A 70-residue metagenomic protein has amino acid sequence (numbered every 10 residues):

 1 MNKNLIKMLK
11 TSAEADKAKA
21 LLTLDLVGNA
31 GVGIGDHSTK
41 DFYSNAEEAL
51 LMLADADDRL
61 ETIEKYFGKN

Functional and structural regions predicted by a protein language model:
M1-N70: Extended, charge-rich alpha-helical interface modules
